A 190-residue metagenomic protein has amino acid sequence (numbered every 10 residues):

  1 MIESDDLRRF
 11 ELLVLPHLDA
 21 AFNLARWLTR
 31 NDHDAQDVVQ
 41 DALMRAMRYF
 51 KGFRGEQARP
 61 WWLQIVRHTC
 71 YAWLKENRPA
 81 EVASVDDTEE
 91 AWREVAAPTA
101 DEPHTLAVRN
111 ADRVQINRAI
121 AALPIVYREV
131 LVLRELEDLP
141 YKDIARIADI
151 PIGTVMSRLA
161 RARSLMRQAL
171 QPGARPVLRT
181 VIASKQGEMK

Functional and structural regions predicted by a protein language model:
M1, R8, E90-A121: Acidic, proline/glycine-rich intrinsically disordered inter-domain spacer in sigma factors
M1-S4, R8-R9, K142, R146-D149 (+1 more regions): C-terminal edge and immediately downstream basic/flexible tail or linker adjoining helix-turn-helix-like DNA-binding
I2-L13, F22-D41, Y49-Q57, I152: Short, charged helix-capping/linker segments at alpha-helix termini
L18, F22, L43, P124 (+2 more regions): C-terminal flanking helix
L18, Q40-M47, E56-P79, L159 (+1 more regions): Σ70-family region 2.3-2.4 aromatic/basic alpha-helix that recognizes the −10 promoter and nucleates DNA melting
Q64-D86, D101, R109, P172-A174: Arg/Lys-rich amphipathic alpha helix in sigma70-family domain 2
V130-R134: A short pre-motif secondary-structure segment
